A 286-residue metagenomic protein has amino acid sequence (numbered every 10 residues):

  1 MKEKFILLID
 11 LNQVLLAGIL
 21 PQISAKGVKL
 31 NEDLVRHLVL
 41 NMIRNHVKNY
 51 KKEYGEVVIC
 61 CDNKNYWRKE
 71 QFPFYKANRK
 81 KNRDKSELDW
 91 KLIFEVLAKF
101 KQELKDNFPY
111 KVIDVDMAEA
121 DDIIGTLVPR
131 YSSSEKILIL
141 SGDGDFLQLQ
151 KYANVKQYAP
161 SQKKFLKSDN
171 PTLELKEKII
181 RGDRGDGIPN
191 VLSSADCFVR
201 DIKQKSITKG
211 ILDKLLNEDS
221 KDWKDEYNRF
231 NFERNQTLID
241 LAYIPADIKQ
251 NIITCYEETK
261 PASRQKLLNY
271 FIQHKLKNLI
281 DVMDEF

Functional and structural regions predicted by a protein language model:
K2-E3, K48-C61, N78, K85-L88 (+2 more regions): Non-catalytic nucleic-acid-binding/docking modules located in mid-to-C-terminal regions of nucleic-acid enzymes
K2-S134, K151-K164, D240, D247 (+1 more regions): Noncatalytic, basic helical substrate-engagement surface that gates or grips nucleic-acid strands
K99, D145, K266: Short Gly/charged-rich anion-binding patches and loops
I139-D143: Conserved RecA-like ASCE P-loop NTPase motor core of nucleic-acid helicases/translocases
G144-K151: Acidic, divalent-metal-coordinating active-site segment for phosphoryl/phosphodiester hydrolysis, typified by short
